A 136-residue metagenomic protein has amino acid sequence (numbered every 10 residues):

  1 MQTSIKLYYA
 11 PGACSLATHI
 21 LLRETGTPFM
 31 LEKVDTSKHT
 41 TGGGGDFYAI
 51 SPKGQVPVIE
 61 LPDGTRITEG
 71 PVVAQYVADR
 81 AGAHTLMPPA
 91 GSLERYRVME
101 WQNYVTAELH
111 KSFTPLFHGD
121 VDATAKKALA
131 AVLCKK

Functional and structural regions predicted by a protein language model:
Q2-T124: GST-like domain detector, emphasizing the conserved glutathione-binding G-site in the N-terminal thioredoxin-like
K127-K136: Amphipathic alpha-helical packing segments from all-alpha helical-bundle domains
